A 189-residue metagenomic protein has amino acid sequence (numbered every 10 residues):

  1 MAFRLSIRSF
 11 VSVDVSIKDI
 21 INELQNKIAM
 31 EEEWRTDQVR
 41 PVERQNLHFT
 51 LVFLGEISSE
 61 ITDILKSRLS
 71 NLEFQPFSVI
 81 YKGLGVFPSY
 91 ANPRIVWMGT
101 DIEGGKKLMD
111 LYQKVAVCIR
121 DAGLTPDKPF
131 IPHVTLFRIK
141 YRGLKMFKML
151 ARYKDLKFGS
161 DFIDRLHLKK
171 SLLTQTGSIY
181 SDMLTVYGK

Functional and structural regions predicted by a protein language model:
A2-K189: Histidine-dependent nucleotide/RNA phosphoesterase domain, centered on the 2H-phosphoesterase fold with its duplicated
